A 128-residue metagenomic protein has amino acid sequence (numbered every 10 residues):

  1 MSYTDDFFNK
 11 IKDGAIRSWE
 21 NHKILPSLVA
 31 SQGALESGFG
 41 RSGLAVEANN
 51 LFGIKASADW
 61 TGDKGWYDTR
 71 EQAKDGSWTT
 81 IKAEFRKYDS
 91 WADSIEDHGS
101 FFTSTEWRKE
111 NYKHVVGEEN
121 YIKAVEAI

Functional and structural regions predicted by a protein language model:
M1-I128: Catalytic cores of secreted/periplasmic lytic hydrolases that degrade extracellular macromolecules
